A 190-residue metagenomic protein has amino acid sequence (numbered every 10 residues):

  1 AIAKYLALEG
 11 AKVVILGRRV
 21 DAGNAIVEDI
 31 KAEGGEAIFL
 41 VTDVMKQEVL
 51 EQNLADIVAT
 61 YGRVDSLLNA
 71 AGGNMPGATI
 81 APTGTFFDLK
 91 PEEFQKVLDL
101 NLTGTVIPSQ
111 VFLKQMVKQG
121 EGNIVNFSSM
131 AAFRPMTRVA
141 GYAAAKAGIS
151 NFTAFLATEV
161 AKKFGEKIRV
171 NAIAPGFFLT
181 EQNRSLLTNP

Functional and structural regions predicted by a protein language model:
A1-V14: Canonical Rossmann dinucleotide-binding motif of NAD(H)/NADP(H)-dependent dehydrogenases/reductases, specifically
A11-A25: Conserved glycine-rich Rossmann-like NAD(P)H-binding loop of the short-chain dehydrogenase/reductase
V20, V41-N53, P91: The beta1-alpha1 cofactor-binding region of Rossmann-like NAD(H)/NADP(H)-dependent oxidoreductases
A78-F86, K90-Q95: Substrate-binding pocket helix/loop in short-chain dehydrogenase/reductase
A81-G84, K163-K167, A172, F177-P190: A glycine/serine/threonine-rich, flexible loop-to-helix segment that serves as the NAD(P) cofactor-binding "lid"
S109, A145: Active-site helix of classical SDR
S129: Residue(s) in the substrate-gating loop at a strand-loop-helix junction that position the organic substrate next
